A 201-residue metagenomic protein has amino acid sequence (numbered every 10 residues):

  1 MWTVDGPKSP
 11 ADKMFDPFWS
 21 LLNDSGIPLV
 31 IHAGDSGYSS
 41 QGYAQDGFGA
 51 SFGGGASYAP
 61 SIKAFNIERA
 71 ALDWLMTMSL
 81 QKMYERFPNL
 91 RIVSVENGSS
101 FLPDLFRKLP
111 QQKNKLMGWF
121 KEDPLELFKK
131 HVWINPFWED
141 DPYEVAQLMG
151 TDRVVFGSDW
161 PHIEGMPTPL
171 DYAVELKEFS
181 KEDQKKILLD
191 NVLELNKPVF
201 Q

Functional and structural regions predicted by a protein language model:
M1-E126, D141-D152: Histidine/acidic residue-rich metal-binding segments in metalloenzymes
I62, K129-H131, L170: Short, solvent-exposed beta-strand edge segments and adjacent coil->beta transition regions
D73, V95, N135-P136, I163: Active-site-adjacent beta-strand anchor residues
Q81-K82, F87-L90, S100-F101, W133 (+3 more regions): Mid-to-C-terminal alpha-helical segments outside catalytic/metal-binding sites
P124-P136: His/Asp/Glu-enriched short active-site or ligand-binding loop at hydrolase and phosphoryl-transfer sites
